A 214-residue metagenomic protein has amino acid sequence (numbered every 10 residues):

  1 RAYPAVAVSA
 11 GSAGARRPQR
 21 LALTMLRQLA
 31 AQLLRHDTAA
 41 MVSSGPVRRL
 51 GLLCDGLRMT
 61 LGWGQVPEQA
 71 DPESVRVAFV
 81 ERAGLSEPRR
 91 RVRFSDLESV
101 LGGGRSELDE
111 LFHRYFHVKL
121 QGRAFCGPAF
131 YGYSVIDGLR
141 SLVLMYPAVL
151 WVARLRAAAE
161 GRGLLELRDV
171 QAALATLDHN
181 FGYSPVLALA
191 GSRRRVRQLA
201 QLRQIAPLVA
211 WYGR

Functional and structural regions predicted by a protein language model:
R1-R214: Hydrophobic, aromatic-lined core segments that form the binding pocket/scaffold for planar heteroaromatic ligands
